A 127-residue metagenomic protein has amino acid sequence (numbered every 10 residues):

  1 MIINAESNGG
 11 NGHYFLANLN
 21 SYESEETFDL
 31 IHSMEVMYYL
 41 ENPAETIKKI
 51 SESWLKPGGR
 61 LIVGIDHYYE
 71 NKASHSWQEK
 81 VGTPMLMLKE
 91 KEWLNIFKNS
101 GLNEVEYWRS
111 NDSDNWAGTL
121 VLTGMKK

Functional and structural regions predicted by a protein language model:
A5-E6: Conserved SAM-binding loop
G9-S21: Conserved SAM-binding strand-loop segment of SAM-dependent methyltransferases
H32: A conserved beta-strand element that flanks and buttresses the S-adenosyl-L-methionine
Y39-I50: A short, conserved alpha-helix within the catalytic core of class I
G58-D66: Conserved beta-strand signature within the Rossmann-like core of class I S-adenosyl-L-methionine
I65-M85: Short, glycine-/aromatic-enriched active-site segment of Class I SAM-dependent methyltransferases
P84-G101: Short alpha-helix
S100-L102, E106-K127: Core SAM-dependent methyltransferase catalytic element
